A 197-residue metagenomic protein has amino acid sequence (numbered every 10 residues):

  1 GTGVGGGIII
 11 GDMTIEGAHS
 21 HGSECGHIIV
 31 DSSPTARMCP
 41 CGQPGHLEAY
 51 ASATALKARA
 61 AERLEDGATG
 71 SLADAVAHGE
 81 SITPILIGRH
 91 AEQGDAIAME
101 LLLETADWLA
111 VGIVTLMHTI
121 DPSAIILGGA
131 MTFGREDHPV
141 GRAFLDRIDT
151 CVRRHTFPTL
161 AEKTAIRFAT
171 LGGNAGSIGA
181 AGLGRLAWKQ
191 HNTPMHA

Functional and structural regions predicted by a protein language model:
V4-I9: Short beta-strand scaffold segments in enzyme catalytic cores
I10-E24: Short, charged low-complexity linear segments at domain edges
T14, S32-M38, Q43-A197: ATP-binding/phosphotransfer module of carbohydrate and carboxylate kinases, centering on a glycine-rich
G22-P34: A short, polar/charged loop-to-alpha-helix boundary motif
